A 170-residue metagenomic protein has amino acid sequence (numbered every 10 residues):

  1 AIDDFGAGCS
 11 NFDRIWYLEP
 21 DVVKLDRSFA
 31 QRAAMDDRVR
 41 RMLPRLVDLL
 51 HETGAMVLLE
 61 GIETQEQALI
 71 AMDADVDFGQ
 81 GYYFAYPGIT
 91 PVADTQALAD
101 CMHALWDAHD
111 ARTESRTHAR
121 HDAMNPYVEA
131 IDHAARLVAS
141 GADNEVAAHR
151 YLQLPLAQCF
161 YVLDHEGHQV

Functional and structural regions predicted by a protein language model:
D3-N125, A134-A139, E145, H149: EAL-family c-di-GMP phosphodiesterase catalytic domain
Y82, G167-H168: Residue-level signal for well-ordered, solvent-exposed loop/turn and beta-edge residues enriched in charged/polar side
I131: Oxyanion-binding "anion nests"
L152-G167: Short N-terminal helix-loop-first-beta-strand/juxtamembrane motif that initiates sensory/input modules
